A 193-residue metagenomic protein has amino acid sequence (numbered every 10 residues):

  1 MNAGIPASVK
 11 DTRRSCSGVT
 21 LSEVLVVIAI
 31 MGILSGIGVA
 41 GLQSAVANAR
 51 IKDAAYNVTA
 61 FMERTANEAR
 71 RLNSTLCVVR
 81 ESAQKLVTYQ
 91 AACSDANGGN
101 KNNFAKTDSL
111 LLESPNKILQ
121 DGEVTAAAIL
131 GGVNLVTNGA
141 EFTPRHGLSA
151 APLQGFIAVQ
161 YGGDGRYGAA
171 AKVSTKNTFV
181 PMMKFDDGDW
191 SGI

Functional and structural regions predicted by a protein language model:
N2-R13, S22-L25, G36-Y56, A60-E63 (+3 more regions): N-terminal helix-rich module
V26-I30: Residues within membrane-spanning alpha-helices of integral membrane proteins, especially the hydrophobic core/packing
